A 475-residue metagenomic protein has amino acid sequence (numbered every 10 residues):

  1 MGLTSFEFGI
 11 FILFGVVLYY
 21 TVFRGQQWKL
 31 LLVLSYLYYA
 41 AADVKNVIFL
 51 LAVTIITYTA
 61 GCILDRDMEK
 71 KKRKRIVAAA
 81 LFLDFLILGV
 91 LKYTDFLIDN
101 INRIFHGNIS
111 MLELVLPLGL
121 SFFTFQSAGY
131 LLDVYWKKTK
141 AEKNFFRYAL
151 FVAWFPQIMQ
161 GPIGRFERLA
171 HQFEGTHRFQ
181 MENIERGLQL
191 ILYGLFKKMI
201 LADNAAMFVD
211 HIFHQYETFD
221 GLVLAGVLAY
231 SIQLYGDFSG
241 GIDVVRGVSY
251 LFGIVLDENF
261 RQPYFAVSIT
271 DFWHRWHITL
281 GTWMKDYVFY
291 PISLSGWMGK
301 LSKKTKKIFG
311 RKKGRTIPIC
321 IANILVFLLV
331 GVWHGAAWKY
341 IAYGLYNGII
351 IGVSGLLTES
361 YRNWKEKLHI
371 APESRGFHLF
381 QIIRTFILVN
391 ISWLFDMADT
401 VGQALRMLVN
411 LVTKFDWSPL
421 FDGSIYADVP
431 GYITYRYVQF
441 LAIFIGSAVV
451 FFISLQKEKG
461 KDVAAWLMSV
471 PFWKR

Functional and structural regions predicted by a protein language model:
M1-F451, K457-R475: Membrane-embedded transmembrane alpha-helical bundles that form the catalytic cores of multi-pass lipid-modifying
